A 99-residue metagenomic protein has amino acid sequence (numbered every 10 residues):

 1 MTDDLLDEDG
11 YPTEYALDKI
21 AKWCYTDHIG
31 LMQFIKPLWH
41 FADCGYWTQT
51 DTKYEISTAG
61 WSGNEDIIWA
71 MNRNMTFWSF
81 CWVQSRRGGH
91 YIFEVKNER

Functional and structural regions predicted by a protein language model:
M1-R99: Acidic interaction surfaces
